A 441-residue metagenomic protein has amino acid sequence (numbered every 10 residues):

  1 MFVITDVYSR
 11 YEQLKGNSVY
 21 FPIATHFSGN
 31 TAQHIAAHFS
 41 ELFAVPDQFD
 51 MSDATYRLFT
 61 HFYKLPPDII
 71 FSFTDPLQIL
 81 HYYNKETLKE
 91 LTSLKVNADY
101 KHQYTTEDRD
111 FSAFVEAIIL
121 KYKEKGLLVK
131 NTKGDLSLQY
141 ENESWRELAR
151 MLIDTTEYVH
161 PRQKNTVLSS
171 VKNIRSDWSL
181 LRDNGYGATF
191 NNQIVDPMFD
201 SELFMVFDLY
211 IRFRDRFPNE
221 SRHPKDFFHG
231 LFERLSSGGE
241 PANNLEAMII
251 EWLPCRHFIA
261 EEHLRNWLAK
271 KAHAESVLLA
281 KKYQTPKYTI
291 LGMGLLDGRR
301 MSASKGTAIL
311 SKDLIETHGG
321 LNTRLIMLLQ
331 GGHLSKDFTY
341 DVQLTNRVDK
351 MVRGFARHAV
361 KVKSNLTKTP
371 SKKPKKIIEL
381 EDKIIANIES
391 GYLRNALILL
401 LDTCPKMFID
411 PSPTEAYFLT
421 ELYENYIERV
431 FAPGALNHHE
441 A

Functional and structural regions predicted by a protein language model:
M1-A24, T31, K101-K123, V129-S364 (+1 more regions): Structured secondary-structure scaffolds
M1-L128: N-terminal Rossmann-like or analogous alpha/beta NTP/dinucleotide-binding catalytic cores that position adenine
T74-Q78, L310-D313, S371, Y392: Secondary-structure junction/capping motif
N97-A98, W178, E440: Residue-level detector of intrinsically disordered, flexible termini and proteolytic processing junctions
L128-V129, A435: Short glycine-aromatic motifs
K361-S364, E428-A441: Intrinsic disorder at enzyme termini
K372-K376: Generic long, charged, amphipathic alpha-helical segments
